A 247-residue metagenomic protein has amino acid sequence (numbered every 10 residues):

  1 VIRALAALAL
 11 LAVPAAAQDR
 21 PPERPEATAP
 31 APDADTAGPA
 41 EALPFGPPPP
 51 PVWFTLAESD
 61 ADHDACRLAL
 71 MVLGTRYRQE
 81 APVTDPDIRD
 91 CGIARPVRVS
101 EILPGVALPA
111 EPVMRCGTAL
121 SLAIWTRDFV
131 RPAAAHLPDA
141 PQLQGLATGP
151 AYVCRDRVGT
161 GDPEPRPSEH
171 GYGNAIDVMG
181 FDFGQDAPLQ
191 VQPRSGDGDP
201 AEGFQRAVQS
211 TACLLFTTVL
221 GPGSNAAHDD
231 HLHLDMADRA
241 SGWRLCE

Functional and structural regions predicted by a protein language model:
V1-A17: Sec-dependent N-terminal signal peptides
A17-A69: Proline-rich, low-complexity linker regions of envelope-associated factors in Gram-negative bacteria
D19, E23, S100, L120 (+4 more regions): Catalytic cores and adjacent binding grooves of peptidoglycan-active enzymes
P50-F54, R76-R78, H233-L234: Short, intrinsically disordered, charge-biased short linear motifs at domain edges
L56-A147: Active-site acidic/histidine clusters and adjacent loop/turn architecture that either coordinate catalytic ions
G149-C154: Generic short beta-strand segments
R155-R157, W243-R244: Extracytoplasmic/secreted cell-surface and envelope-processing proteins
D156-E164: Active-site metal-binding core of divalent-cation-utilizing nuclease and nuclease-like domains
